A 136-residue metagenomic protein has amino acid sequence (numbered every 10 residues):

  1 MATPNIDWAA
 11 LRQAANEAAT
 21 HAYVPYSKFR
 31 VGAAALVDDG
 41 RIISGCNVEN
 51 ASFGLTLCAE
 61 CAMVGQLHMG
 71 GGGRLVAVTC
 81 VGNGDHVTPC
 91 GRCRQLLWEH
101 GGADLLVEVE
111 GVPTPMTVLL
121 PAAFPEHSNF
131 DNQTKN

Functional and structural regions predicted by a protein language model:
A2-A18, G70-N136: C-terminal binding/interaction regions
A14-E17, A59-L67: Short, well-ordered amphipathic alpha-helical segments that serve as non-catalytic structural scaffolds within diverse
Y23-Y26: Short Gly/Pro-enriched turn/cap motifs at secondary-structure boundaries
K28-V37: Short beta-strand scaffold segments in enzyme catalytic cores
L36, Q66-G71: Alpha-helix C-terminal capping segments
N47-C61: Compact, glycine-rich, soluble single-domain proteins
